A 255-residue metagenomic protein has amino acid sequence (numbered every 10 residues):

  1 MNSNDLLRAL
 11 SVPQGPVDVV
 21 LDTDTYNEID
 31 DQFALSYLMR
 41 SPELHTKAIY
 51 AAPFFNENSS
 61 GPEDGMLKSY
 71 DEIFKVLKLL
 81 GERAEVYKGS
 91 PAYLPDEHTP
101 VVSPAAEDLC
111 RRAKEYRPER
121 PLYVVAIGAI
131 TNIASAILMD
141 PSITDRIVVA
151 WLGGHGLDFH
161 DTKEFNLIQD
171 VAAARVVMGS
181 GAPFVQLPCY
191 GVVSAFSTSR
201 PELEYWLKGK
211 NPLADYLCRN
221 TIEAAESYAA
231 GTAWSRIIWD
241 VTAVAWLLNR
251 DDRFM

Functional and structural regions predicted by a protein language model:
M1-M255: N-terminal acidic, glycine/proline-rich low-complexity segments
